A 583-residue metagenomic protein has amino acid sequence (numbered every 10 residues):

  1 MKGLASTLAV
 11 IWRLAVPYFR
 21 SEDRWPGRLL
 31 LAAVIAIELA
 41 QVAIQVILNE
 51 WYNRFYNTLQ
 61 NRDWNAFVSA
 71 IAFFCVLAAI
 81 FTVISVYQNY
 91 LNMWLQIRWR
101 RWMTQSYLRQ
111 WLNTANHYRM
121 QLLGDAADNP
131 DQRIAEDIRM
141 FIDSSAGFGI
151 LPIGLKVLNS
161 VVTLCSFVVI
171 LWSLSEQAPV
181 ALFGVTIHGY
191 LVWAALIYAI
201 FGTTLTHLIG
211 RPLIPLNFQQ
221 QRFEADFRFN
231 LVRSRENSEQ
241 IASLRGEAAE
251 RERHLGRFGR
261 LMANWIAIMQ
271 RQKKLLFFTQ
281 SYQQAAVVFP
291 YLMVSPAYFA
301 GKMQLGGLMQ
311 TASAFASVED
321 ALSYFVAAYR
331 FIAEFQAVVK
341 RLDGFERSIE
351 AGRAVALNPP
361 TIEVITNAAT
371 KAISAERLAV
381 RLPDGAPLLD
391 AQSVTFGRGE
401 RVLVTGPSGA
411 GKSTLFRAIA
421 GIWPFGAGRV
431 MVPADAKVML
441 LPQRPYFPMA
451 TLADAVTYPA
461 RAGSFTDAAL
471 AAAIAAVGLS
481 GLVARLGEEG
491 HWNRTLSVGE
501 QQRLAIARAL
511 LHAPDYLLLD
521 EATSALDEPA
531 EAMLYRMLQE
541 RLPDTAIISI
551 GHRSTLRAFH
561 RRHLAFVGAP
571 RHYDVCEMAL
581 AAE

Functional and structural regions predicted by a protein language model:
M1-Q45, R54-F74, Q88, N92 (+6 more regions): Membrane-integrated ABC transporters
M1-V16, I97-D143, R222-W265, Q336-I349: Extended non-transmembrane interhelical loops and adjacent amphipathic helices of multipass membrane proteins
D23-Q45, N61-R101, F183-R211, L305-S313: Transmembrane-helix motif of ABC transporter permease domains
A36, A40, I47-N49, P152-V185 (+3 more regions): A hydrophobic transmembrane-helix motif
G210-P215, A225, A242-G246, E252 (+3 more regions): Cytosolic ends of transmembrane helices, especially the final helix of ABC transmembrane type-1 domains
A420: Helix-to-loop junction immediately C-terminal to a conserved catalytic motif
P445-H491: Conserved "ABC signature" C-loop
A455, E488-E583: ABC-family ATPase nucleotide-binding domain "signature/switch" substructure
